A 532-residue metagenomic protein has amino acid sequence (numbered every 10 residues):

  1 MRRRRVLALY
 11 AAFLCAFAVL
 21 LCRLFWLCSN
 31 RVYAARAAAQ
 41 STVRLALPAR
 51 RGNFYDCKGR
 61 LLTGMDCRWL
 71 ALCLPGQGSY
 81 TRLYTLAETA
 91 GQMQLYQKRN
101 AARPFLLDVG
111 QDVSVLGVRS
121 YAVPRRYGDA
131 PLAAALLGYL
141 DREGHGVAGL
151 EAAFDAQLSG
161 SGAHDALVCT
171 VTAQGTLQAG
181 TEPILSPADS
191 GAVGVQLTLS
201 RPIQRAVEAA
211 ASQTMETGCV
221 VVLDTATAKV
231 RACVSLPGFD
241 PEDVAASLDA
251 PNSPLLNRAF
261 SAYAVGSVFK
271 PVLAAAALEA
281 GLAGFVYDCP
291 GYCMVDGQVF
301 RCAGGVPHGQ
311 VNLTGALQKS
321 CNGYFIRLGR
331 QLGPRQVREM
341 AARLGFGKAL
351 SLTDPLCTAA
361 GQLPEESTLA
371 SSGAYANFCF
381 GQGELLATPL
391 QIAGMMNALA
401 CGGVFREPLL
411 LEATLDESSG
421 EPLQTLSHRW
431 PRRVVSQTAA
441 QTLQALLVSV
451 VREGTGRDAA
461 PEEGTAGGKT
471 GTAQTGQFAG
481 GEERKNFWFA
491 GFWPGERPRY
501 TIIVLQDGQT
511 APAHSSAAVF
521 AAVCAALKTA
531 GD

Functional and structural regions predicted by a protein language model:
M1-A245, F285, R338-R343, A459-P461 (+2 more regions): Periplasmic/cell-envelope proteins involved in peptidoglycan metabolism and beta-lactam response
L61-T63, D224-S267, A275-G508, D532: Beta-lactam-recognizing serine transpeptidase/beta-lactamase-like catalytic domain environment
